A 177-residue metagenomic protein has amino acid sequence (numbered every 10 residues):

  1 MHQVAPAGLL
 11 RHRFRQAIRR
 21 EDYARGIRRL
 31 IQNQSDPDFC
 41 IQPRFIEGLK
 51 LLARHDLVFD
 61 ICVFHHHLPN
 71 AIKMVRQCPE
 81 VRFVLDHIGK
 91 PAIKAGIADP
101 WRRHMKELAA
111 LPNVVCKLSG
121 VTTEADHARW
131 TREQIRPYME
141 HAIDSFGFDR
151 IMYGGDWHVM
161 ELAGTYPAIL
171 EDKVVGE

Functional and structural regions predicted by a protein language model:
M1-H66, K73, K117-V121, A128-R129: Active-site gating/metal-coordination segments in enzymes
F14-Q16, L49, A71-V75, M105 (+2 more regions): Generic structural signal for well-ordered alpha-helices, preferentially at hydrophobic/aromatic core positions
E21-R25, A53-F59, P79-R82, A110-V114 (+1 more regions): Short, well-ordered coil/turn segments that N-cap beta-strands
I31-N33, H87-A92: Short, acidic/turn-prone active-site loops that include or flank metal/cofactor- and phosphate-binding residues
D38-F39, A71-K73, D86, G96-I97: A short secondary-structure junction signal
C62-V63, L85-I88: Conserved anion-binding
M74-Q77, R132-E133: Short low-complexity, flexible loop/linker segments enriched in glycine and/or proline with clustered acidic
A92-E177: H/E-rich (His + Asp/Glu) clusters that bind or coordinate divalent metals
